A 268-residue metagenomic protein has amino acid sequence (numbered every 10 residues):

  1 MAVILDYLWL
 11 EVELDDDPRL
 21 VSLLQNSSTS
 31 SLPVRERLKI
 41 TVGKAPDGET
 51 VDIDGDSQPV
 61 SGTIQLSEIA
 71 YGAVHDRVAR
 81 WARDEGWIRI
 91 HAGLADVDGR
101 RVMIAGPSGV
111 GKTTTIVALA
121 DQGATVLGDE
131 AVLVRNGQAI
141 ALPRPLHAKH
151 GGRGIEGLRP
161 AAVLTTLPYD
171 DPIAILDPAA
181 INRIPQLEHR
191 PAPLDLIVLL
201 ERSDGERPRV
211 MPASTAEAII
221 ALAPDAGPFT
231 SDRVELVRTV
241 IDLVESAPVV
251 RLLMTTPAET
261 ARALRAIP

Functional and structural regions predicted by a protein language model:
M1, A45-E49, R89-H91: A short, compositionally biased
A2-Q25, T29, R35-R37, A92-G106 (+1 more regions): Glycine-rich, often acidic-flanked micro-motifs that create phosphate/phosphodiester-binding or positioning elements
L32-W81, S246, P257, A266-P268: Charged, amphipathic alpha-helical linker segments immediately N-terminal to NTP-binding catalytic cores
S61-Q65, V102-P107: Flexible, glycine/proline-enriched loop segments at strand-loop-helix junctions that form or flank small-ligand binding
R80-R83, R183-P185: Short, P/G- and charge-enriched loop/turn segments at secondary-structure junctions
W81-V97: Pre-Walker A adenine-sensing motif
K112: Conserved lysine of the Walker
T115-I116: Post-Walker A alpha-helix
